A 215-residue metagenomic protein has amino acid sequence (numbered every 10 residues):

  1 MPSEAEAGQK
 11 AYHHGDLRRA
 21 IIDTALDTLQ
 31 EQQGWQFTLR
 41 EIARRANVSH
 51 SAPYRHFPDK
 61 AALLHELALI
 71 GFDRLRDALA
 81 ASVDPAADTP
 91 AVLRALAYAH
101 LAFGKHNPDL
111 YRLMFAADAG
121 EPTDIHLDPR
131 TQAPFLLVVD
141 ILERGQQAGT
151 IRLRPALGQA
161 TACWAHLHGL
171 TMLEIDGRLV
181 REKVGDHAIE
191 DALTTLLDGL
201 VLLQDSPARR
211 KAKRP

Functional and structural regions predicted by a protein language model:
M1-D16, D27, A86, R178 (+1 more regions): N-terminal intrinsically disordered/low-complexity leader segments
Q9, I70-L93, I125-A133: Amphipathic alpha-helical linker/stalk segments
L17-A25, I42, L67-L75, L79 (+1 more regions): Generic hydrophobic, amphipathic alpha-helix propensity
A20, E31-A62, E66: Helix-turn-helix
E66, A80-L110, A160-C163, D205 (+1 more regions): Hydrophobic alpha-helical connector segments
H106-D140, L179-E182: Short secondary-structure transition hinges
L113, D140, R144, W164-E182 (+1 more regions): Amphipathic C-terminal alpha-helical segment
T123-A148, L157-A162, H187-D198: Amphipathic alpha-helical packing segments from all-alpha helical-bundle domains
